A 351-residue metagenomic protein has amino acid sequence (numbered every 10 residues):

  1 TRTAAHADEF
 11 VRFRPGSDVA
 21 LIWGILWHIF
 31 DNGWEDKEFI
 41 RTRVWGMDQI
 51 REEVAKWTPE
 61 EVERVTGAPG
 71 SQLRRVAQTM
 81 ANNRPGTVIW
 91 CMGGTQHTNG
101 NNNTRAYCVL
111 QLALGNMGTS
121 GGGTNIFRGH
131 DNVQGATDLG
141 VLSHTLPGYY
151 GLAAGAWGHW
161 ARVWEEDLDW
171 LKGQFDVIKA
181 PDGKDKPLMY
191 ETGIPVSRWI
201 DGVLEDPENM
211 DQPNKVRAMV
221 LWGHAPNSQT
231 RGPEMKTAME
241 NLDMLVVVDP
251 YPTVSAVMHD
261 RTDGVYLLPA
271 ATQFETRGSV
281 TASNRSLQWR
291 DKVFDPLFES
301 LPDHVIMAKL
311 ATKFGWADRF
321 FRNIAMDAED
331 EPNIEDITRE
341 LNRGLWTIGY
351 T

Functional and structural regions predicted by a protein language model:
T1-N132, A136-L139, R162-T351: Cofactor-pocket helix-loop regions in the catalytic cores of large enzyme subunits
G140-T145: Flexible, surface-exposed loop regions and adjacent strand-edge segments of Gram-negative outer-membrane beta-barrel
A154-W160: Loop-to-helix "switch" segment enriched in basic and acidic residues adjacent to catalytic/ligand pockets
